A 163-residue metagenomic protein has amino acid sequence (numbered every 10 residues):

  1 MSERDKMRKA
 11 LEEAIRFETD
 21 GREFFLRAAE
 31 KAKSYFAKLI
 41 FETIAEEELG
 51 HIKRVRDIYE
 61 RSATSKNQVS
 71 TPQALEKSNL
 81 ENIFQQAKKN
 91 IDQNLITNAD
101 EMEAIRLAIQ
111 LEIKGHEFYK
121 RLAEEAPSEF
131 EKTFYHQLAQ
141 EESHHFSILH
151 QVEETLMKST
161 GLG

Functional and structural regions predicted by a protein language model:
M1-G163: Non-heme di-metal
